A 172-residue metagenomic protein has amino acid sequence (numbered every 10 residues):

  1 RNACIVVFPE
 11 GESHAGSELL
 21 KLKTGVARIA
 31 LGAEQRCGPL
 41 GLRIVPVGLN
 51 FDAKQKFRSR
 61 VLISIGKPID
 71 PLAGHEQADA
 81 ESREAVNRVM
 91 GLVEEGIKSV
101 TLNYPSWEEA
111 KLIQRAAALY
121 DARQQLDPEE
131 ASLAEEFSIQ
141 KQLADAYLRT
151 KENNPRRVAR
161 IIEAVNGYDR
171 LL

Functional and structural regions predicted by a protein language model:
R1-L172: Non-catalytic C-terminal accessory region of glycerolipid acyltransferases and related lyso-lipid remodeling enzymes
